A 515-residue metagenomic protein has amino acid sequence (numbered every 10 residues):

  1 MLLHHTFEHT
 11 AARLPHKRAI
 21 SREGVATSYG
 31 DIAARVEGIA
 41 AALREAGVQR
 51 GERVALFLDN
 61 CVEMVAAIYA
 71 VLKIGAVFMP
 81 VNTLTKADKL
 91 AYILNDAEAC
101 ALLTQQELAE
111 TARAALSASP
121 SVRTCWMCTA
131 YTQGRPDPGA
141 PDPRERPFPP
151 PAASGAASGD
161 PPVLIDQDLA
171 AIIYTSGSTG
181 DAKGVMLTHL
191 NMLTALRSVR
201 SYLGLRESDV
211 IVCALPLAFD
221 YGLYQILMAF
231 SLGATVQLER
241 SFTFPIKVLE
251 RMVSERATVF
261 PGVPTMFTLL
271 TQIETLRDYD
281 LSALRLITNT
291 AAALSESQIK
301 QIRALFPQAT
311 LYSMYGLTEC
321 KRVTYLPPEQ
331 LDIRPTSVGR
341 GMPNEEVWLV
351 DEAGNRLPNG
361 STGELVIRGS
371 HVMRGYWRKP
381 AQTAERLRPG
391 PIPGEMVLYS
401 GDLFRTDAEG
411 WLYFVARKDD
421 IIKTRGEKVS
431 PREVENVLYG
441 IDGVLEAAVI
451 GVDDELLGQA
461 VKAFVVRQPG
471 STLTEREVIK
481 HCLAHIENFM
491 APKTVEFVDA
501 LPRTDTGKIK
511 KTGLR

Functional and structural regions predicted by a protein language model:
E8, R18-C61, V65-Y69, K86-A91 (+1 more regions): Conserved AMP-binding/adenylate-forming core of the ANL superfamily
H16, N60, M127, E145 (+3 more regions): Conserved pre-ATP/AMP-binding loop-to-beta segment of ANL
S28-D31, A170-T194: Conserved AMP-binding A3 loop
E45-A46, K73-P150, P469-S471: Structural core segment of the AMP-binding/adenylate-forming
T85, L102-T104, F260, G369 (+7 more regions): AMP-binding/adenylate-forming catalytic core of the ANL superfamily
L193-V210, D220-T258, I273: Conserved AMP-binding/adenylation subdomain of ANL enzymes
A257-G262, T271-R334, E346, R356: Gly/Ser/Thr-rich phosphate-binding loop
R340-N344, N355-P389, V429: Conserved ATP/PPi-binding loop(s) of AMP-dependent carboxylate-activating enzymes
